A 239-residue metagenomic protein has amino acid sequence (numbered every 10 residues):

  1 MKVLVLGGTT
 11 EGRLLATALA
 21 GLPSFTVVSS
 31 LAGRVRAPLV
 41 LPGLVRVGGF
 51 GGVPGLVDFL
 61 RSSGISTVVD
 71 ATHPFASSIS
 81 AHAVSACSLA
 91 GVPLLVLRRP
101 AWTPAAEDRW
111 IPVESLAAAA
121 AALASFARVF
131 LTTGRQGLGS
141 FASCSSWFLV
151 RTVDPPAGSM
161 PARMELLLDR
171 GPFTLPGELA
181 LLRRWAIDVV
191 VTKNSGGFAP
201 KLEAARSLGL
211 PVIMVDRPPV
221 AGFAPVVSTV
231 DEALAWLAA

Functional and structural regions predicted by a protein language model:
V3-G33: N-terminal basic/disordered segments at the start of proteins
V28-G51, A105-R109, S159-M164: N-terminal beta-loop-helix "entrance" segment that forms/cooperates in small-molecule cofactor or anionic ligand
S29-A37, L97-T103, L116, G134-L138 (+2 more regions): Short, polar loop motifs at secondary-structure junctions
G43-L60, L168-G177: Glycine-rich, highly charged phosphate/nucleotide-binding loops
V45-G49, R109-A117, P225-A233: Short acidic-hydrophobic, aromatic-tinged amphipathic segments that line or gate anion-handling sites
L56-L116: Glycine/small-residue-rich loop that forms an oxyanion/phosphate-binding "nest" at active or ligand-binding sites
A127-L167, L175: Anionic-ligand binding region
G158-L208, V212-I213, R217: A C-terminal functional module that forms or caps the active site or interfaces directly with catalytic machinery
